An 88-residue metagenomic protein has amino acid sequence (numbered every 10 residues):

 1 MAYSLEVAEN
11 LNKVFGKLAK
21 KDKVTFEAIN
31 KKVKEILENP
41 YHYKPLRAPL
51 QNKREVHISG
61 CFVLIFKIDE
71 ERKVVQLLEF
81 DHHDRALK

Functional and structural regions predicted by a protein language model:
A2-L5, G16, K20-F26, I58-V63 (+1 more regions): Enriched for short, Lys/Arg-rich terminal
K31-H57: A short, surface-exposed loop/turn module that caps and links secondary-structure elements
